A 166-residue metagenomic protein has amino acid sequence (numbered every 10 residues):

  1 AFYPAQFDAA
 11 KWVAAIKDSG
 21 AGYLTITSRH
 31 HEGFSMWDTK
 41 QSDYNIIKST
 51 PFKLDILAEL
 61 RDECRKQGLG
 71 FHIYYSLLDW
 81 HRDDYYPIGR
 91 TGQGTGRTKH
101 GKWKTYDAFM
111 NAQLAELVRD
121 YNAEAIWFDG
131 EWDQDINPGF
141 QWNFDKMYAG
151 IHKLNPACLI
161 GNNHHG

Functional and structural regions predicted by a protein language model:
A1-G166: Mature catalytic domains of secreted/periplasmic carbohydrate-active enzymes
